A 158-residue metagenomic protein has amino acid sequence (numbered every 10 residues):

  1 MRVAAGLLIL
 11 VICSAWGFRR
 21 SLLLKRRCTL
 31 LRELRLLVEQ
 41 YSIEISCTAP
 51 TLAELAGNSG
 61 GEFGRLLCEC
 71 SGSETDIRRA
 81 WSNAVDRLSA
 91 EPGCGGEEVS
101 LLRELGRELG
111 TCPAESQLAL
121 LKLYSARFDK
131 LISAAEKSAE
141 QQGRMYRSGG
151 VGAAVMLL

Functional and structural regions predicted by a protein language model:
A4-L8, G149-G152: Alpha-helical transmembrane segments
A5-G72: Juxtamembrane/interface alpha-helical elements of multi-pass membrane proteins
R26, R107-G152: Membrane-interface, cytosolic juxtamembrane amphipathic helix immediately N-terminal to a transmembrane helix, enriched
L31-L34, L102, L121: Hydrophobic packing residues in well-ordered alpha-helices of helical domains and bundles
L36, Q40-I43, N83, L123-S133: Short amphipathic alpha-helical coupling elements at transmembrane boundaries
A49-C112: Glycine- and small-hydrophobic-enriched helix-loop-helix hairpins
A154-L158: Juxtamembrane "helix exit" motif at the C-terminal ends of alpha-helical transmembrane segments in multi-pass membrane
